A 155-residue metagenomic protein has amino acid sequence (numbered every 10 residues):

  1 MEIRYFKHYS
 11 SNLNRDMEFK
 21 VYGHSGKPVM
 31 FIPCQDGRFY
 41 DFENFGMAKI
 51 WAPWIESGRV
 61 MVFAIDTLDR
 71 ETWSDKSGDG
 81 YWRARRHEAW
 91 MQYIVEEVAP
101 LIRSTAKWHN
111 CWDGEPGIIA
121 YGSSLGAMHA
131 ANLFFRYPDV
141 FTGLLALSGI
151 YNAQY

Functional and structural regions predicted by a protein language model:
M1-Y155: Non-catalytic cap/lid and distal C-terminal segments of serine-dependent acyl enzymes
